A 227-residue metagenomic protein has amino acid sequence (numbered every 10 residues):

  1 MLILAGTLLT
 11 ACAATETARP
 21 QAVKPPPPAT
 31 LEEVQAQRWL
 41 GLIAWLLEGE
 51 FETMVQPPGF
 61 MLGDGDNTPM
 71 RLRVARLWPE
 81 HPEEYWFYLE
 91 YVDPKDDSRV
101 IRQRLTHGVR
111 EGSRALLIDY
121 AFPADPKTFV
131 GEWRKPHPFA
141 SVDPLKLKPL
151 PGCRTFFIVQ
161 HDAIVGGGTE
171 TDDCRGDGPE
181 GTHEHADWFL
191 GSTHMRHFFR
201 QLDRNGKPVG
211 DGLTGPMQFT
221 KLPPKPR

Functional and structural regions predicted by a protein language model:
M1-A11: Bacterial N-terminal signal peptides
L4, G59, E80-P82: Residues in flexible loops and secondary-structure boundaries
A13-T15: Bacterial signal peptide processing site
T17-P20, F51: Post-signal-peptide N-terminal segment of Sec-exported extracytoplasmic proteins
P25-D64, E90-R227: Calycin-type beta-barrel ligand-binding domains and close structural analogs
G65-I101: N-terminal glycine/threonine-rich, aromatic-flanked beta-hairpin/loop signature
